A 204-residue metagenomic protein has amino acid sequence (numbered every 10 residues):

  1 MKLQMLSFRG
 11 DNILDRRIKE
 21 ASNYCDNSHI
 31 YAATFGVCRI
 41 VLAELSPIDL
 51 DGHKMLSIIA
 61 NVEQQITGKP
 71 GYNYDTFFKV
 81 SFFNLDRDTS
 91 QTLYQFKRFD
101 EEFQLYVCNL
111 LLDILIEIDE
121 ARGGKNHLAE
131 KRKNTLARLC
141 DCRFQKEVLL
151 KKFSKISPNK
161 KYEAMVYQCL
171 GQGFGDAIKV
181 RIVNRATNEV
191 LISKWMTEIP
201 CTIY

Functional and structural regions predicted by a protein language model:
M1-Y204: Exposed acidic/polar residues on beta-strands and adjacent loops within beta-sheet cores, strongest in beta-propeller
